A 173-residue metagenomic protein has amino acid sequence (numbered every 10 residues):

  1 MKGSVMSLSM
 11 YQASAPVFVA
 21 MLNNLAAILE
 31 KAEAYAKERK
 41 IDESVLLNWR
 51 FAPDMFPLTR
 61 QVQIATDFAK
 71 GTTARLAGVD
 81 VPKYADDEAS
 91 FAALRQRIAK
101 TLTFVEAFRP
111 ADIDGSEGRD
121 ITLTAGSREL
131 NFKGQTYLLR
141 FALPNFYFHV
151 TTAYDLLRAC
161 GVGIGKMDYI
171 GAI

Functional and structural regions predicted by a protein language model:
M1-V5: Short, Lys/Arg-enriched N-terminal segments with co-localized hydrophobic residues within the first ~10-30 amino acids
S7-A20, D42-A65, A85-L94, G126-N145 (+1 more regions): Alpha-helical scaffold segments that form or flank carboxylate-/histidine-based iron centers
L22, A26-E33, K70-T73, A99-E106 (+2 more regions): Structural signal for well-ordered, non-membrane alpha-helices
A36, E43, D112, I164-K166: Residue-level detector of short coil/turn "hinge" positions at structural boundaries
A36-I41, V81, A125: Conserved, structured C-terminal
D54-V81, T101, E106-F108: Conserved alpha-helical segments that form or flank metal/cofactor-binding pockets of metalloenzymes
D86-L157: Acidic/histidine-rich alpha-helical segments that form the ligand environment of transition-metal centers
R158-I173: C-terminal end-helix/capping segment
